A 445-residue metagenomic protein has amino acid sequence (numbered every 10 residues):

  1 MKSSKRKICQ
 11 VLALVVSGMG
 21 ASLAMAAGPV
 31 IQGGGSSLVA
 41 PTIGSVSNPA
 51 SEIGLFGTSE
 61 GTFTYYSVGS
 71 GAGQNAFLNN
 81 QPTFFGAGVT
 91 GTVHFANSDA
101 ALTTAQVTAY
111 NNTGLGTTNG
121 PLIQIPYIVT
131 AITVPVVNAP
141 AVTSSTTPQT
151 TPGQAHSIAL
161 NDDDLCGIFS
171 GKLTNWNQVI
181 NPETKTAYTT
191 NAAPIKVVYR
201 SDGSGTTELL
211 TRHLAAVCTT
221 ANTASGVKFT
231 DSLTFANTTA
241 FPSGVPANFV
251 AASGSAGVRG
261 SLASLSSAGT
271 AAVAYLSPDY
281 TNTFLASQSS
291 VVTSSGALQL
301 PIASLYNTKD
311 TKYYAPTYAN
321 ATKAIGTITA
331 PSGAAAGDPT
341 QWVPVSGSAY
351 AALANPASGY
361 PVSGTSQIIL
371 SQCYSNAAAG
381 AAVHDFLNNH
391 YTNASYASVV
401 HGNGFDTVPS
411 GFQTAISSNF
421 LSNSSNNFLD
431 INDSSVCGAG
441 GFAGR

Functional and structural regions predicted by a protein language model:
M1-M25: Gram-negative bacterial Sec-dependent N-terminal signal peptides
A26-R445: Flexible loop/hinge segments at secondary-structure junctions
